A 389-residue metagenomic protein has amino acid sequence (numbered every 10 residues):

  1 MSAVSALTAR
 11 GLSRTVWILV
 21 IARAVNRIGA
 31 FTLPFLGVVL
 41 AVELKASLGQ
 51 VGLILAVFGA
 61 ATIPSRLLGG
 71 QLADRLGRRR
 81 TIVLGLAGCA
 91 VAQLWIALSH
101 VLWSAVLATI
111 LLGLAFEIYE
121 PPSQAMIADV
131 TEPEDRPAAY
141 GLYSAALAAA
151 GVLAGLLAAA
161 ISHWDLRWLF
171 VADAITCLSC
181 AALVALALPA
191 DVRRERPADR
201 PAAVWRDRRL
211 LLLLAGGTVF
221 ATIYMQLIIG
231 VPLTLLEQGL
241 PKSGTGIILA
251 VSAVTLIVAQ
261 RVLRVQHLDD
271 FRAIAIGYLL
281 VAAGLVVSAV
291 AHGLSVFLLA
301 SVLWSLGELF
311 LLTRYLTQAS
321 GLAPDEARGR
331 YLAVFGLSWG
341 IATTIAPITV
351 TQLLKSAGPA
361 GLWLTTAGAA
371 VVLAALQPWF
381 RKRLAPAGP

Functional and structural regions predicted by a protein language model:
M1-S13, L188-G216: Juxtamembrane intracellular "pre-TM" segments in multi-pass secondary transporters
A9-G59, R209-L249: Helix-loop boundary and gating motifs at the non-cytosolic
F31, G59-L67, G151-V152, A253-R261 (+1 more regions): Residue-level signature of mid-helix packing/kink "hotspots" within the transmembrane helices of 12-pass Major
S65-G77, V258-F271, L354: Helix-to-loop junctions at the C-terminal end of transmembrane segments in multipass secondary transporters
R80-L94, R272-V286: Structural signature of the two symmetry-related core transmembrane helices
A108-L147: Cytoplasmic helix-loop-helix junction between adjacent transmembrane helices in 12-TM secondary transporters
I175-R194, L376-F380: C-terminal membrane-cytosol helix-exit motif in multi-pass small-molecule transporters
G329-S356: A late C-terminal transmembrane helix in Major Facilitator Superfamily
